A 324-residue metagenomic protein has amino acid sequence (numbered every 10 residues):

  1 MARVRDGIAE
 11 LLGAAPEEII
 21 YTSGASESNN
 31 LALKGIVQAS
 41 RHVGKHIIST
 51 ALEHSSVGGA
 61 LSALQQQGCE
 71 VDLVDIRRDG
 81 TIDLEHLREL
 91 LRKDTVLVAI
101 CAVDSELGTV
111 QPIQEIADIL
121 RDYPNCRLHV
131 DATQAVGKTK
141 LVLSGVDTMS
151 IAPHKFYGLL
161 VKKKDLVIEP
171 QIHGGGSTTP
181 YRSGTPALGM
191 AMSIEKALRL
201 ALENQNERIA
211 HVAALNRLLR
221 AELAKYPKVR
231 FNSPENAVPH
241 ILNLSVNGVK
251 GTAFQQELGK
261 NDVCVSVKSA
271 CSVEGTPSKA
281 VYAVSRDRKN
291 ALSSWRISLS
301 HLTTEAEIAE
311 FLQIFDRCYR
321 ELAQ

Functional and structural regions predicted by a protein language model:
M1-Q324: Pyridoxal 5′-phosphate
